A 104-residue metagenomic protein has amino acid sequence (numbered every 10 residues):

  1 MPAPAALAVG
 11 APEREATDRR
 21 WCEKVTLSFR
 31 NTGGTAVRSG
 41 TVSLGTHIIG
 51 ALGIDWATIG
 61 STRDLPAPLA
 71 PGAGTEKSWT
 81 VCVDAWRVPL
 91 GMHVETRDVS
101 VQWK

Functional and structural regions predicted by a protein language model:
M1-C22, T75, R87-K104: Membrane engagement elements in two modes
P4, K24, S39-S43: Exposed beta-strand and adjacent loop surfaces of beta-rich binding modules that mediate intermolecular recognition
A8-E13, T26-L27, G60-P66: Short structured motifs
T17, N31, L69-P71: Hydrophobic beta-strand core residues of beta-sandwich domains
L27, L44, W79-V81, V99-V101: Preference for bulky hydrophobic residues occupying beta-strand positions in well-ordered beta-sheet regions
L27-G34: Asparagine-centered strand-capping/turn motif at beta-strand->loop junctions
T35-P68: The feature marks short-to-medium sequence segments in extracytoplasmic or secretory-pathway proteins
A57-V88: Intrinsically disordered, low-complexity Pro/Gly/Ser/Thr-rich segments with frequent PxxP/GP/PP motifs and embedded
